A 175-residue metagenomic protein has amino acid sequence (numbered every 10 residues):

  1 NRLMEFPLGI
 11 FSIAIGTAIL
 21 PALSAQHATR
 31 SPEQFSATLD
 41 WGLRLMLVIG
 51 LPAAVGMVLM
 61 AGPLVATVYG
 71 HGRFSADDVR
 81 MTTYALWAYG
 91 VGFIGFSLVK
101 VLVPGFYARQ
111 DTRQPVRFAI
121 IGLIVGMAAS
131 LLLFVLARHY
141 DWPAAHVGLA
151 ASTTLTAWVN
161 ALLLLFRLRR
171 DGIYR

Functional and structural regions predicted by a protein language model:
N1-R175: Membrane-embedded alpha-helical bundles of multi-pass transporters/translocases, especially carrier/permease families
